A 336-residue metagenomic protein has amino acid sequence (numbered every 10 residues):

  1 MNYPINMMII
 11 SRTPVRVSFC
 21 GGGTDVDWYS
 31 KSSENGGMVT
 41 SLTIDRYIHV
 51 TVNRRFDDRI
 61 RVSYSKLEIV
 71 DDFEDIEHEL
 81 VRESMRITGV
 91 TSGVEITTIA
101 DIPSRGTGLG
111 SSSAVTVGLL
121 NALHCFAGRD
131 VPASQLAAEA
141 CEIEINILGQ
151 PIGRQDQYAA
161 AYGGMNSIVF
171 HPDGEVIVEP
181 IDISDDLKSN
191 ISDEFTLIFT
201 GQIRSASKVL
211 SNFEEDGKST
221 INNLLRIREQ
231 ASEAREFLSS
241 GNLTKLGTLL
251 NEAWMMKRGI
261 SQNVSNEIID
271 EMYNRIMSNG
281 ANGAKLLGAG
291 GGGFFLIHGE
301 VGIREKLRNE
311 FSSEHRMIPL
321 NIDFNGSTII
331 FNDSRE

Functional and structural regions predicted by a protein language model:
M1-C20, T24-W28, S41, I48-V90 (+4 more regions): C-terminal nucleotide
S32: N-terminal binding-site loop/beta-alpha segment at the start of enzyme catalytic domains that lines or forms
N35-G37, R154: A short beta-loop-beta micro-motif enriched in histidine and acidic residues
I87-T107, E139-E142: Glycine- and acidic-rich phosphate- and metal-coordinating loops
G93-V94, V131-Q135: Short, surface-exposed acidic
G108-A133, A161: DPxDG-like acidic metal-binding loop motif
G292: Glycine-rich active-site/cofactor-binding loop and its immediate structural neighborhood
